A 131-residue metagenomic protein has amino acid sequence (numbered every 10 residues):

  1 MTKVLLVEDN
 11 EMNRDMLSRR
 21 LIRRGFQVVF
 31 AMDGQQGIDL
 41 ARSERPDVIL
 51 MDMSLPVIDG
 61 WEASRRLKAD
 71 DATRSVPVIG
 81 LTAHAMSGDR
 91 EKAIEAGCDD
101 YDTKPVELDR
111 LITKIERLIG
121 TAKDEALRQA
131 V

Functional and structural regions predicted by a protein language model:
E8, M32: Conserved acidic carboxylate
D15-R23: Charged docking surfaces used in two-component/phosphorelay signaling
E44-L50, L55: Active-site beta3 strand of CheY-like receiver
P56, R74, M86: The feature encodes the CheY-like receiver
V106-I115: C-terminal output helix
